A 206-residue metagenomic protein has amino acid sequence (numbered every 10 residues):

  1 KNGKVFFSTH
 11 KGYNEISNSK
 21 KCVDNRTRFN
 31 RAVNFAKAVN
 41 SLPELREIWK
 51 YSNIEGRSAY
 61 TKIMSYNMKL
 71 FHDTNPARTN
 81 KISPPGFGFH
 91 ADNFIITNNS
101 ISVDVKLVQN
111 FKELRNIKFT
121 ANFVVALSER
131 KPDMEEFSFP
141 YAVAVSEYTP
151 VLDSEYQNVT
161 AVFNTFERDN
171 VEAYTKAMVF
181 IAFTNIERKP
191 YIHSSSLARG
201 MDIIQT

Functional and structural regions predicted by a protein language model:
K1-H90: Long, polar/Ser/Thr-enriched low-complexity segments that form simple helices or flexible linkers at protein ends
S52-T206: Charged linear interaction tracts used for macromolecular binding and regulation
